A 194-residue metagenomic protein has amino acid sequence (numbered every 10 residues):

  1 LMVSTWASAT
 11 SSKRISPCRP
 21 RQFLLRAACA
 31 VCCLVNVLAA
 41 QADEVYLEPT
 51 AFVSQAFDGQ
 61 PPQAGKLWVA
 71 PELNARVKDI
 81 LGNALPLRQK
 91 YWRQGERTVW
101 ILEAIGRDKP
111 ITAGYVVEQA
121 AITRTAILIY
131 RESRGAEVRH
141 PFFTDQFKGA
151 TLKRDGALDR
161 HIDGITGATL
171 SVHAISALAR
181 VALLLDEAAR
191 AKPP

Functional and structural regions predicted by a protein language model:
K13-A28: Bacterial N-terminal signal peptides that target proteins for export
R14, L34-V37, D186-A189: Hydrophobic alpha-helical elements and their junctions with loops/disorder across both membrane and soluble proteins
R26-N36: Bacterial N-terminal signal peptides
Q41-H173, A177-P194: Flexible, solvent-exposed loop/hinge segments and secondary-structure transition points
